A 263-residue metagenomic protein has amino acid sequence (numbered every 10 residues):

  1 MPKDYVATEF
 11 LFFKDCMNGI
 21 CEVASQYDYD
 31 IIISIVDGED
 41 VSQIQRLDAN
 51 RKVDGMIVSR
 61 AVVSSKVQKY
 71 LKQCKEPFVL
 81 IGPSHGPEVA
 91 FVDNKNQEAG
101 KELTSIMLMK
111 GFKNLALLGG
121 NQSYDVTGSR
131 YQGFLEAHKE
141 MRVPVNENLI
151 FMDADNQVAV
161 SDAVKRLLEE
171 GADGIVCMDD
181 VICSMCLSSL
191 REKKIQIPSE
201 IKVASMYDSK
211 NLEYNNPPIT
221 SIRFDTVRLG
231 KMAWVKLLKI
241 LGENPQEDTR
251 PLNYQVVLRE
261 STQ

Functional and structural regions predicted by a protein language model:
M1-S105, K165-E170: Alpha-helical recognition/docking segments in bacterial nutrient-uptake and carbohydrate-utilization systems
L11-Q26, A99-L103, D125-P144, M185 (+2 more regions): Short, solvent-exposed amphipathic alpha-helices that sit in or adjacent to ligand/effector-binding or catalytic
A24-I35, L135-V158: Short beta-strand elements in bilobed, periplasmic/extracellular small-molecule ligand-binding domains
V92-L117, E136, N156-K165, C183 (+1 more regions): Hydrophobic alpha-helical segments within soluble ligand-binding/sensing domains
L103-M141, D248-Q263: An alpha-beta-alpha
K113-L115, V145-L149, I197-K202: Short acidic capping loops at alpha-helix termini that bridge into adjacent secondary structure
S161-Q263: Flexible loop/turn connectors
